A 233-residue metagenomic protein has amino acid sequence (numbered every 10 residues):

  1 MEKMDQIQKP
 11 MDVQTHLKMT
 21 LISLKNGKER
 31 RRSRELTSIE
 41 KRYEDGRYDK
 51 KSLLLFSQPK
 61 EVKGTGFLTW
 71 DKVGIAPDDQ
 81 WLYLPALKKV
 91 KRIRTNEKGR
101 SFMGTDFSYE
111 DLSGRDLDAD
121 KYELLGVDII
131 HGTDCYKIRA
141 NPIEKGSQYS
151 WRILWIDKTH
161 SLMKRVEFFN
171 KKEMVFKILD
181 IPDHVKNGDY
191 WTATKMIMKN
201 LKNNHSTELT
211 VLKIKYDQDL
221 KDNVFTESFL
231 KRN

Functional and structural regions predicted by a protein language model:
M1-A86: N-terminal mature ectodomain segment of secretory-pathway/periplasmic proteins
E2, S57, L68, D79-Y83 (+3 more regions): Gly/Pro-enriched, hydrophobic low-complexity segments that function as extracytoplasmic propeptides/linkers
L21, L125-D128, F169, H184: Short, solvent-exposed loop/turn elements at beta->coil junctions and helix N-caps that rim active or binding pockets
R42-K50, G126-D134, K186-G188: Short, ordered beta-strand-loop transition motifs
R47, G74-I75, D120, S147-Y149 (+1 more regions): Short solvent-exposed loop/turn micro-motifs enriched in small/polar/acidic residues
T95-E97, L124-V127: Short, surface-exposed recognition loops or helix-turn segments adjacent to catalytic cores
G114-K121, V127-I129: Surface-exposed beta-loop interaction hotspot
R232-N233: Short, solvent-exposed mixed-charge patches
